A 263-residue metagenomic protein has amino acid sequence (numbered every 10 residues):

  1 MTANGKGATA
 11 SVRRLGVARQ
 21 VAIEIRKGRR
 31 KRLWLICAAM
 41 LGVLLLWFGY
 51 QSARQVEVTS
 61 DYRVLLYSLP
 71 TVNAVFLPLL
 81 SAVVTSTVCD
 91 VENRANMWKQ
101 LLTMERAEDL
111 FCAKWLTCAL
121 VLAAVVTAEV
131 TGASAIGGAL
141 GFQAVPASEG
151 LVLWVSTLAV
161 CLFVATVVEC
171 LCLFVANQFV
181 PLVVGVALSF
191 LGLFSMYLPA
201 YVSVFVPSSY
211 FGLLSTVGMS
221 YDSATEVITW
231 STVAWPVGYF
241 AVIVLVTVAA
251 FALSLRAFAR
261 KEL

Functional and structural regions predicted by a protein language model:
M1-A38: Aromatic- and glycine-rich beta-strand/loop motifs that create alpha-glucan
A3, R14, Q51, Q55-V64 (+2 more regions): Terminal transmembrane helical anchor/hairpin motif
A10-A22, V88-K99, F163-L191: Cytoplasmic juxtamembrane interface segments
R30, T103, L173-F174: Membrane-helix boundary and inter-helical linker elements of multi-pass secondary transporters
M40-T87, C112-Q178, L191-L193, T225-V237: Secretory targeting signals
L80-E92, E169-F179, I243-R260: Transmembrane alpha-helical segments in integral membrane proteins
S86-L120: Helix-loop-helix units of permease transmembrane domains in multi-pass membrane transporters, especially ABC
